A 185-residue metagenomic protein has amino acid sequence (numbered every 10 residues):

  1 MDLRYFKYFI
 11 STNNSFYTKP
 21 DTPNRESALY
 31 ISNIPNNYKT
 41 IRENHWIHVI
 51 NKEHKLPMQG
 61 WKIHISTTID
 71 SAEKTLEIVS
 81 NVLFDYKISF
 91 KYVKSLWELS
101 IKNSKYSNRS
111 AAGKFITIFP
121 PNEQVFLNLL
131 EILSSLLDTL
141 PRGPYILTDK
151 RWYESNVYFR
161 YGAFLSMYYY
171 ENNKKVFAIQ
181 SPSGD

Functional and structural regions predicted by a protein language model:
M1-D185: Phosphate/pyrophosphate-binding loops and the adjoining catalytic core of nucleotide-dependent enzymes
